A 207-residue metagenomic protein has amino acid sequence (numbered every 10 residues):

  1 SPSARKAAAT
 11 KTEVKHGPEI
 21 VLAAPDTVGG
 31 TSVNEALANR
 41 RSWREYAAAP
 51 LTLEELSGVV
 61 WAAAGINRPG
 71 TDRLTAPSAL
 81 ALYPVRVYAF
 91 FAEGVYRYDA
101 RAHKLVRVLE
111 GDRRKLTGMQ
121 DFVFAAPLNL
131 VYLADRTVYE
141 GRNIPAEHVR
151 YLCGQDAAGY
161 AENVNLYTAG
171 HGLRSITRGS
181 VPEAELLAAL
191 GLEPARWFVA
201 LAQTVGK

Functional and structural regions predicted by a protein language model:
P2-A126: N-terminal amphipathic, basic helical "cap/leader" segment at the start of enzyme domains
P18-E19, H148-R150, A200, G206: A short, structure-level motif marking secondary-structure boundaries and short turns
R40, V59, V87, L128-Y139 (+1 more regions): Small-aliphatic-rich amphipathic alpha-helix that forms the alpha element of a beta-alpha
A64, A92-G94, R101, L133-T137 (+2 more regions): Solvent-exposed coil/turn segments that connect beta secondary-structure elements in extracytoplasmic/periplasmic
Y98, E140-G141: Short helix/loop capping segments that flank catalytic or ligand/cofactor-binding pockets
G191-K207: A glycine-rich helix N-cap at a beta->alpha junction
